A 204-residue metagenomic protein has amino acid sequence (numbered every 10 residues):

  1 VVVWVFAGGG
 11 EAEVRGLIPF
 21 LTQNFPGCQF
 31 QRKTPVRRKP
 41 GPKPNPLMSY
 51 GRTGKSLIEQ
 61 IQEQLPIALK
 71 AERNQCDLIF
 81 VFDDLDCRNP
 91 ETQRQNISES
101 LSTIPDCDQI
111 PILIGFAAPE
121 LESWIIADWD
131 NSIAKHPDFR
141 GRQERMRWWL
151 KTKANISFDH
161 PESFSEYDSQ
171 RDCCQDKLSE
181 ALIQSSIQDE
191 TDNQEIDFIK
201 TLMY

Functional and structural regions predicted by a protein language model:
V2, R15-G51, K55-Y204: C-terminal accessory helical subdomains adjacent to catalytic cores in phosphodiester- and nucleotide-handling enzymes
W4-G8: Short hydrophobic beta-strand that contains or immediately precedes a catalytic carboxylate
G9-V14: Short acidic, Gly/Ser-rich segments with clustered Asp/Glu that frequently serve as metal-coordination loops in enzyme
